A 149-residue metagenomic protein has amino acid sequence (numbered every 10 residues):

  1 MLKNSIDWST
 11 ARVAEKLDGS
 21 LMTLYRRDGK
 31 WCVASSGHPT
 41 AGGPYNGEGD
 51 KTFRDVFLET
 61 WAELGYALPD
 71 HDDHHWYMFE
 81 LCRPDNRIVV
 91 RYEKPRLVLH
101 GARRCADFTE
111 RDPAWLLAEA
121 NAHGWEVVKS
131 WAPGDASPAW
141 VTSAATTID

Functional and structural regions predicted by a protein language model:
M1-D149: Core nucleotide-handling region used for phosphoryl-transfer chemistry
